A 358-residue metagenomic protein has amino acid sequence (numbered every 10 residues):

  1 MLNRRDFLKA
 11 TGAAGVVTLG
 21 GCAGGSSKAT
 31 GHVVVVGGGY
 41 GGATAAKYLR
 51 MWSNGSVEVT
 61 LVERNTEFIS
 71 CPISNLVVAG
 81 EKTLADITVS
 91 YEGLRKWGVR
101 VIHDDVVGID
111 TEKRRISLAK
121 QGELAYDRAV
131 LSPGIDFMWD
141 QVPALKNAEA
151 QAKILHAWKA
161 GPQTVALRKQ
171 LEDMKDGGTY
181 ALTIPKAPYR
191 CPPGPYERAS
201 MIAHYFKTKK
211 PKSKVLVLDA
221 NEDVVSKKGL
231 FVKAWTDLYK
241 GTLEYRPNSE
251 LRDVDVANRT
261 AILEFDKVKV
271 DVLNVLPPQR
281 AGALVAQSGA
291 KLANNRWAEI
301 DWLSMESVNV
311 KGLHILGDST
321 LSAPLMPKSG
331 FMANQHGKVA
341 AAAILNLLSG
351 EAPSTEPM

Functional and structural regions predicted by a protein language model:
M1-A14, L19: N-terminal secretory signal peptides and thylakoid transit peptides that target proteins across membranes
T11, P133-G134, P277-P278: Glycine-rich, N-terminal phosphate-binding loop of Rossmann-like dinucleotide-binding domains
G25-R100, K186-K227: Beta1-alpha1 glycine-rich phosphate/pyrophosphate-binding loop at the start of Rossmann-like nucleotide-binding domains
K96-I109, K113-I116, L124, H204-R296 (+1 more regions): A Rossmann-like FAD-binding core segment of flavoenzymes
P133-K209: Glycine-rich dinucleotide-binding loop and its adjacent helix/turn
N147-M174, K269-V272, L276-N334, N346: FAD-site-proximal beta/loop scaffold in flavoenzymes
A333-P357: Internal hydrophobic alpha-helix adjacent to the cofactor/substrate pocket in enzyme cavities
